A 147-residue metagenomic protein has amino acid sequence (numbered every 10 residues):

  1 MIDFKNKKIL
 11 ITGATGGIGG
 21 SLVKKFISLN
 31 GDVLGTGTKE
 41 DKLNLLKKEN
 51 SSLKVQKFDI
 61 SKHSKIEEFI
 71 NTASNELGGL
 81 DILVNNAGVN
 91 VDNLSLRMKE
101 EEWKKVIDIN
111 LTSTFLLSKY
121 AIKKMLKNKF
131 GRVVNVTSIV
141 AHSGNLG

Functional and structural regions predicted by a protein language model:
T15-G16: Conserved glycine-rich cofactor-binding loop
L29-N44: Conserved glycine-rich Rossmann-like NAD(P)H-binding loop of the short-chain dehydrogenase/reductase
F58-E68, E100: The beta1-alpha1 cofactor-binding region of Rossmann-like NAD(H)/NADP(H)-dependent oxidoreductases
L94-S95, E102-I107: Substrate-binding pocket helix/loop in short-chain dehydrogenase/reductase
L96, S143-G147: Active-site loop immediately N-terminal to the catalytic Tyr-X3-Lys motif of short-chain dehydrogenase/reductase
S118-K119: A short, exposed helix-loop element centered on a Lys and neighboring polar residues
S138: Residue(s) in the substrate-gating loop at a strand-loop-helix junction that position the organic substrate next
